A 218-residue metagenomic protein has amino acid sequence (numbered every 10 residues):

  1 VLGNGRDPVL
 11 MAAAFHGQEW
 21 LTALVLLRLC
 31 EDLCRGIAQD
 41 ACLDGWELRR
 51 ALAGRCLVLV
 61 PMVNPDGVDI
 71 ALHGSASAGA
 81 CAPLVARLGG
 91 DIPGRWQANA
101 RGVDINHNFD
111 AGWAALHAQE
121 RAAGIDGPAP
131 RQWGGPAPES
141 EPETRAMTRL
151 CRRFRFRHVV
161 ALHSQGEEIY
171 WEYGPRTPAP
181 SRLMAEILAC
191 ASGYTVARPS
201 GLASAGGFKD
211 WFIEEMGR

Functional and structural regions predicted by a protein language model:
V1-G5: Short beta-strand-to-loop junctions in surface cap/lid or active-site-entrance loops
R6-P8, W20-Y173, T177-P178, E186: Active-site/substrate-binding loop(s) of hydrolase catalytic cores
L10-A13: Short hydrophobic beta-strand that contains or immediately precedes a catalytic carboxylate
P136-A137, G166-R218: Catalytic cores of processing enzymes, dominated by hydrolases/peptidases, characterized by acidic/His-rich
